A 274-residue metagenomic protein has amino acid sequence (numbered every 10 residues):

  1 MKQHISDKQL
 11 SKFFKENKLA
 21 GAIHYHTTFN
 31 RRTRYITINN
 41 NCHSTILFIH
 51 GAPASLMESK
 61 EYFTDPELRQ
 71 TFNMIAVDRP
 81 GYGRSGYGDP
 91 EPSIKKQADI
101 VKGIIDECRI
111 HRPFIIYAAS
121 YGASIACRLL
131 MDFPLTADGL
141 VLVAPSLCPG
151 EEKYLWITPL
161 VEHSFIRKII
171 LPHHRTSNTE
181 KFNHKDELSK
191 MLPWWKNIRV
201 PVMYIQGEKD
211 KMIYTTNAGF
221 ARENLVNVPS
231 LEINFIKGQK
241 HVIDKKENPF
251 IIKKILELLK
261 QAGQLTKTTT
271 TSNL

Functional and structural regions predicted by a protein language model:
M1-I46, T71-F72, K260-L274: Alpha/beta-hydrolase fold catalytic core
I38-R84: Conserved HGGG/HGGXW glycine-rich cap/lid loop of the alpha/beta-hydrolase fold
A76-F114: Active-site loop/oxyanion-hole signature of alpha/beta-hydrolase fold enzymes
S124-C127, M131, L140-I166: Flexible "cap/lid" loop of the alpha/beta hydrolase fold
N178-W194: Active-site nucleophile elbow and catalytic-triad environment of alpha/beta-hydrolase enzymes
I198, Y204-Q206, D210: Short beta-strand/loop motif that positions the catalytic acidic residue of the alpha/beta-hydrolase fold
K211-N217, D244: Conserved alpha/beta-hydrolase "acid-adjacent" motif
Q239-P249: Catalytic histidine-centered segment of alpha/beta-hydrolase-like enzymes
